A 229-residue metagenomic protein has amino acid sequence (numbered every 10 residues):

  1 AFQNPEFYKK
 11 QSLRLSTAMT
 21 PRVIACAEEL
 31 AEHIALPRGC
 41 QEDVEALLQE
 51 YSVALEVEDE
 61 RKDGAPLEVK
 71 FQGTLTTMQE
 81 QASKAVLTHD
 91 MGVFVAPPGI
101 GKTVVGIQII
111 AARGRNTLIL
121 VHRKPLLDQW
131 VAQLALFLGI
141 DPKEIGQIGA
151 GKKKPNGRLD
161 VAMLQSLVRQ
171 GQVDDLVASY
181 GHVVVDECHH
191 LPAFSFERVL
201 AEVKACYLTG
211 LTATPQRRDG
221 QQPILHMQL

Functional and structural regions predicted by a protein language model:
R14-L15, R22-E29, H33, Q41-V95: Conserved pre-motif I regulatory segment
T88-R113, L118: Walker A/P-loop
I119-L120, G210: Structural beta-sheet core signal
K124-K152: Conserved helix-turn-beta segment of the N-terminal RecA-like "Helicase ATP-binding" lobe in SF1/SF2 helicases
D128-Q129, P155-N156, R169-Q170, R217-Q222: Switch/connector loops and helix/strand junctions flanking conserved nucleotide-binding motifs in nucleotide-processing
G149-H182, A193-R198: Conserved helix/coil segment N-terminal to the catalytic DExD/H
G181-H182, H189-L229: Post-DEXD/H (motif II) to motif III coupling segment of the RecA-like Helicase ATP-binding lobe
